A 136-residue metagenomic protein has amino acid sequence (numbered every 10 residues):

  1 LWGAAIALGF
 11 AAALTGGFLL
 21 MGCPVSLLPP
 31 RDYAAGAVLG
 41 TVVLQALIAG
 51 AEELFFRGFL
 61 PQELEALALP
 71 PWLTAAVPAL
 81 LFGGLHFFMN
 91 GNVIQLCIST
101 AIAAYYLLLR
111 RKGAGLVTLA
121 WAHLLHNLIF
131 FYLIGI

Functional and structural regions predicted by a protein language model:
L1-A49, A66-L67: Juxtamembrane helix-loop-helix connectors linking adjacent transmembrane helices in multi-pass membrane enzymes
L1-A5, V38-V42, W72-V77, L96-C97 (+1 more regions): Hydrophobic alpha-helical transmembrane segments
A7-A11, W72-H86, A103: Small-polar-interrupted transmembrane alpha-helices in polytopic inner-membrane proteins
A35-L39, V43, A51, F55 (+2 more regions): Membrane-embedded alpha-helical segments of multi-pass membrane proteins, especially the transmembrane helices
A46, L80-F87, A104-L108, L128: Alpha-helical transmembrane segments of multipass membrane proteins
G50-F55, F59-L60, G84, F88 (+1 more regions): Active-site His/Glu-centered metal-binding helix of metallohydrolases
E52-V77, L108-G115: Membrane-interface helix/loop boundary segments of multi-pass membrane proteins
G91-I136: Functionally important transmembrane alpha-helices
